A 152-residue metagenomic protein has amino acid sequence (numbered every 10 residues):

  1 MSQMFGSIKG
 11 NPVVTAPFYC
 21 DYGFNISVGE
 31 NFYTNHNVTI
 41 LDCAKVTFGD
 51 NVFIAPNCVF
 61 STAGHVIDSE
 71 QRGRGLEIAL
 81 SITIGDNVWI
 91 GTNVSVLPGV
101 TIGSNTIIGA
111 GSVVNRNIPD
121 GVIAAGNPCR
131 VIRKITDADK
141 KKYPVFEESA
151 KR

Functional and structural regions predicted by a protein language model:
M1-G29, K151: Extended, small-residue-rich solenoid/repeat segments and analogous flexible loops that form exposed scaffolds
M4, R74, S81, V114-N115: Short secondary-structure boundary/capping segments
K9, G85, P119: Short conserved AdoMet
F18-V28, Y33-T101, N127-P128, R133-V145: Flexible, glycine/small-residue-enriched loop-and-beta-strand segment within the central core of proteins
N87, N105, V122: Catalytic-loop signature of eukaryotic-like protein kinases
G91-N117: Beta-rich strand-turn-strand
V113-V131: A contiguous, mid-protein "functional segment" used to position or interact with cofactors/ions or partner subunits
F146-R152: Extended, charged low-complexity segments that frequently continue into or abut oligomerization scaffolds
